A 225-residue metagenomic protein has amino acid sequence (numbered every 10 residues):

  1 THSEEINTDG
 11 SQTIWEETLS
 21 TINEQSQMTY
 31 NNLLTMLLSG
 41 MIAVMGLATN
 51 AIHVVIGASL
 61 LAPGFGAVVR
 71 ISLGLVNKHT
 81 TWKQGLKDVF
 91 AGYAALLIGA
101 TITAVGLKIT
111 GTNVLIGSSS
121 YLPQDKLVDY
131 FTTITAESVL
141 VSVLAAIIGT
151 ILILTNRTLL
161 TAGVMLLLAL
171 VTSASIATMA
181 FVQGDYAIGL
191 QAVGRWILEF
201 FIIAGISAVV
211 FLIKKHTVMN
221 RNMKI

Functional and structural regions predicted by a protein language model:
T1-S26: Cytosolic regulatory and coupling regions of membrane transport/channel systems
I6-G10, S26, Y30-L33, K78 (+3 more regions): Catalytic cores of large soluble enzymes that bind and process phosphate-bearing ligands
G10, I14-T18, L37, G74-W82 (+3 more regions): Juxtamembrane loop-helix boundary motifs flanking transmembrane segments in multi-pass membrane proteins
L19, M28-N31, A58, I134-A136 (+2 more regions): Short secondary-structure boundary micro-motifs
S20, R70-K83, I147-N156: C-terminal ends of transmembrane helices
I22, S26-T29, K87, T132 (+1 more regions): Membrane-water interface of alpha-helical transmembrane segments
Q25-V105, I109: Core alpha-helical transmembrane segments of integral membrane proteins
A91-I225: Generic detector of multi-pass transmembrane helix bundles and their immediately adjacent loops in polytopic membrane
